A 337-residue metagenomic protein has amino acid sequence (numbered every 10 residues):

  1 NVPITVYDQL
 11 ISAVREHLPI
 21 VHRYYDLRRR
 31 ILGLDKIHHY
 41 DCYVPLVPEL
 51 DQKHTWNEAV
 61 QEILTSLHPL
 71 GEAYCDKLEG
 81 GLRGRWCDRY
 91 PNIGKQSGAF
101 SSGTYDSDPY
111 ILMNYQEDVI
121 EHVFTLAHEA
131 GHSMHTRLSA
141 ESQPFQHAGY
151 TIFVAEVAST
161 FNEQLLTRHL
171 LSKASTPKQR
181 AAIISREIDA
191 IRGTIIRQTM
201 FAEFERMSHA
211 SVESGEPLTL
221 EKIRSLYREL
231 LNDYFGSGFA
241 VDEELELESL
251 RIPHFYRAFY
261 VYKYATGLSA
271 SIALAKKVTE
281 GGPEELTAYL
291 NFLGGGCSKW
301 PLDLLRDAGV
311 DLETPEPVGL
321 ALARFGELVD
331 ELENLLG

Functional and structural regions predicted by a protein language model:
N1, R30-D41, L126, M134 (+4 more regions): C-terminal, non-catalytic "cap/extension" segments appended to globular domains
N1-Y110, E117: Contiguous, non-catalytic segments that form substrate-binding/exosite surfaces or channel walls
D8-H22, Q61, V157-T160, S225-R228 (+3 more regions): Generic structural signal for well-ordered, non-transmembrane alpha-helical segments in soluble/cytosolic regions
T65, P69-D76, S102, H132 (+2 more regions): Conserved helix-loop functional segments at active or binding sites
R89, P109, F153, A158 (+1 more regions): Conserved active-site neighborhood of enzyme catalytic/cofactor-binding cores
Y110-N114, S142-Y150, A181-A190, H209-S211 (+2 more regions): Short beta-alpha connecting loops at secondary-structure transitions that line or flank enzyme active sites
H122-T125, T136-T160: Post-HEXXH active-site segment of zinc metalloproteases
Q146-A158, A190-G193, L220-E221, R257-Y264: Active-site metal-coordination segments of metallo-dependent hydrolases
